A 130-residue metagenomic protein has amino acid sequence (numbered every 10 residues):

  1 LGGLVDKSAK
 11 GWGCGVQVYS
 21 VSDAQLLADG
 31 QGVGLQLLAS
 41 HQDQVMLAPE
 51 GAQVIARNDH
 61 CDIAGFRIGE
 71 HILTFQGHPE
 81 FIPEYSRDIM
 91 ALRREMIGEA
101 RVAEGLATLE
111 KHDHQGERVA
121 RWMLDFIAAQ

Functional and structural regions predicted by a protein language model:
L1, A9, P49, S86 (+1 more regions): Short, flexible helix/strand-to-coil boundary loops that buttress conserved ligand/catalytic motifs in alpha/beta
L1-L26: Cysteine-nucleophile active-site neighborhood
K10-G11, H41, R101-V102: A short, aromatic/hydrophobic, helix- or strand-capping loop or linear motif that either lines the entrance/gate
G15, H41-Q44, D62, S86 (+1 more regions): Internal, well-ordered alpha-helical segments in soluble enzyme and binding-protein domains
V18, H71-I72: Structural motif
L26-E70, G77-P79: Catalytic beta-strand/loop cores that center a nucleophilic Ser/Cys/Thr and support acyl-enzyme chemistry
R67, Q76, E84-D88: A short, polar/proline- and glycine-enriched secondary-structure boundary/capping micro-motif
F81-Q130: Acyltransferase
